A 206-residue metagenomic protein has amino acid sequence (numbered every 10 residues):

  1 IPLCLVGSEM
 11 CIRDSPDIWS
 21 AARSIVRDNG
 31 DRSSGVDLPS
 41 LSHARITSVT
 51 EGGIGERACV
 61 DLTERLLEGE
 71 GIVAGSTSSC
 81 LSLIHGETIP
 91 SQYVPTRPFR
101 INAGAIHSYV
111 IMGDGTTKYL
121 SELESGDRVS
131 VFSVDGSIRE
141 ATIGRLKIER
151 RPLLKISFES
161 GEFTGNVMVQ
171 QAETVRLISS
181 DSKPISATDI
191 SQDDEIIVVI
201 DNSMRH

Functional and structural regions predicted by a protein language model:
I1, T116-Y119, S186: Short, conserved secondary-structure segments in the cores of folded domains
I1-G7, C11-I12: Single conserved hydrophobic/aromatic residue that forms the stacking wall/gate of nucleotide- or nucleobase-binding
I18-D37: C-terminal helical cap(s) of enzyme catalytic domains, especially alpha/beta-barrels
S34-T96, V131, D135-F163: Extended boundary segments
G104, L120-E124, D189-S191: Short, well-ordered loop/turn sites that connect or cap secondary structure elements
I111, V129-V131, I197: Hydrophobic beta-strand signal
S133-I138, V198-H206: Short, charged beta-turn/beta-strand-edge "cap" motif at the junction between a beta-strand and an adjacent loop
K147, K155-M204: Glycine- and charge-enriched low-complexity intrinsically disordered segments
